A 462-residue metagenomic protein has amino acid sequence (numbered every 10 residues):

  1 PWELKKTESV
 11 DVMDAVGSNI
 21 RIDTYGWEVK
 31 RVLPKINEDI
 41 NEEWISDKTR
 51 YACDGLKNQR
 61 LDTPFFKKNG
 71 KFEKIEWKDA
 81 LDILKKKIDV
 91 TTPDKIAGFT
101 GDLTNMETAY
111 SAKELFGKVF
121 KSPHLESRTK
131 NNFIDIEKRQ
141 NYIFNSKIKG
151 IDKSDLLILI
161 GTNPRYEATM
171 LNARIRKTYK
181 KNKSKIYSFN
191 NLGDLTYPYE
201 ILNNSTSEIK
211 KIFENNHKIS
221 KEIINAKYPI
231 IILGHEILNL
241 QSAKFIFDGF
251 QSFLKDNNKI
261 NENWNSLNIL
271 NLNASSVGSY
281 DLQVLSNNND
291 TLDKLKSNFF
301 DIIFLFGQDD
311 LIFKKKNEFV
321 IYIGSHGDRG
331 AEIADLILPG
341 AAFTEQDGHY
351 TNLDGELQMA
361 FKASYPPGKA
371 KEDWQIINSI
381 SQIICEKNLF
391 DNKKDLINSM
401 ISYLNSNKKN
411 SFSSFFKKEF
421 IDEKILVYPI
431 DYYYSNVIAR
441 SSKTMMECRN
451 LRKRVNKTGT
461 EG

Functional and structural regions predicted by a protein language model:
P1-K218, E236, I438-G462: N-terminal export/assembly segments and adjacent metallocofactor-ligating motifs of anaerobic energy-metabolism
W2, W27, W44, W77 (+6 more regions): A residue-identity detector for tryptophan
W44, N273, F343, I421 (+1 more regions): Short linear sequence motifs
L56, L285, G348, G355 (+4 more regions): Short linear sequence elements within intrinsically disordered, low-complexity coil regions
G70, P367, I425-L426: Intrinsically disordered, low-complexity regions enriched in Ser/Pro/Gly/Gln/His and often acidic
K71, V119, L389, S411-F415: Intrinsic disorder/low-structure terminal segments
L125-F412, T458-G462: Non-catalytic alpha/beta scaffold blocks inside enzyme catalytic domains
I397-G462: Long, low-complexity segments enriched in small/aliphatic residues
